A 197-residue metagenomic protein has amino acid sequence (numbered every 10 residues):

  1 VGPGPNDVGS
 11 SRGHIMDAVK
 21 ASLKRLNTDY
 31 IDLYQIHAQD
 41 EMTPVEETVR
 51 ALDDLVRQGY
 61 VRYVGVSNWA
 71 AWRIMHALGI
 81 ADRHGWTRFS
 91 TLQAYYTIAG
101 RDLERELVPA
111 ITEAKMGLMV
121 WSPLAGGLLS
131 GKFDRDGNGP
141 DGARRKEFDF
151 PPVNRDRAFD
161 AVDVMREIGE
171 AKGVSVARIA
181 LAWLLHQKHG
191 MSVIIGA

Functional and structural regions predicted by a protein language model:
G2-D102, E106: Glycine/proline-rich, positively charged, aromatic-decorated active-site loop/lid region on the catalytic face
P3-N6, R145-P152: Short glycine/proline- and acidic residue-enriched helix-loop micro-motifs that form flexible lids or anion-recognition
S22, I31, P44, V64 (+5 more regions): Conserved, mostly hydrophobic/aromatic
V56, P123-L124, V153-A197: Conserved short secondary-structure transition element at the edge of the structured enzyme core that lines
I74-M75, L129-G131, K188: Short Asp/Glu-rich motifs
W86-S90, G137-F148: Short glycine/proline- and charge-enriched loop/turn segments that cap or connect secondary-structure elements
L103-D141, A171, S175: Aromatic-lined glycan-binding groove of carbohydrate-active enzymes
